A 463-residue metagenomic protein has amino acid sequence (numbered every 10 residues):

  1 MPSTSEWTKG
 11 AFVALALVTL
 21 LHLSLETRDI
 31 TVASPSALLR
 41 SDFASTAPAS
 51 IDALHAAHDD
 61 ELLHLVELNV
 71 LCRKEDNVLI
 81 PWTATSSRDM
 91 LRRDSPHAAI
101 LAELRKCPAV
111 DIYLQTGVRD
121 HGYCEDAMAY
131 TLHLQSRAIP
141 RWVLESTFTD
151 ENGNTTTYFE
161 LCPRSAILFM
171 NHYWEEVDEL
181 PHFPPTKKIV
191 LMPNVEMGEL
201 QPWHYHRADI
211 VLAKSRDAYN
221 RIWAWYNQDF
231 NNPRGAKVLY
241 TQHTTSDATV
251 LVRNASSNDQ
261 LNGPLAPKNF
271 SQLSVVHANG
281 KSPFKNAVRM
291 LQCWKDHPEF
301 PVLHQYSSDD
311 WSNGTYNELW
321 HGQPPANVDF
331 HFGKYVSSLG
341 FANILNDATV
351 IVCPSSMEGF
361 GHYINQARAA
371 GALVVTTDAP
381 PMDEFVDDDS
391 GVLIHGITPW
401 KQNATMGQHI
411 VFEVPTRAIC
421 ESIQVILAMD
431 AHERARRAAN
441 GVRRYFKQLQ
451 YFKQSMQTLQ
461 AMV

Functional and structural regions predicted by a protein language model:
P2-L39: N-terminal signal-anchor transmembrane helix specifying type II single-pass membrane topology of secretory-pathway
P2-S3, T19-L21, E75-E103, D111-L114 (+1 more regions): Extended catalytic core of nucleotide-activated donor transferases of GT-like folds
Y123-D126, T241-L339, H409-E413, A428: Conserved catalytic-core segment of nucleotide-activated headgroup transferases in glycan assembly
D209-P264: Donor nucleotide-sugar binding/catalytic pocket of nucleotide-sugar-dependent glycosyltransferases
I351-V352: A short hydrophobic beta-strand element within the catalytic core of glycosyltransferases that build diverse glycans
S356: Aromatic "clamp/platform" in nucleotide-sugar-dependent glycosyltransferases that forms part of the donor/acceptor
L373-T376, D383-V386, V392-L393: Short hydrophobic beta-strand element within catalytic cores of glycosyltransferases and related nucleotide-activated
V411-E421, L427-A461: A charged, aromatic-enriched C-terminal amphipathic alpha-helix characteristic of glycosyltransferases across folds
